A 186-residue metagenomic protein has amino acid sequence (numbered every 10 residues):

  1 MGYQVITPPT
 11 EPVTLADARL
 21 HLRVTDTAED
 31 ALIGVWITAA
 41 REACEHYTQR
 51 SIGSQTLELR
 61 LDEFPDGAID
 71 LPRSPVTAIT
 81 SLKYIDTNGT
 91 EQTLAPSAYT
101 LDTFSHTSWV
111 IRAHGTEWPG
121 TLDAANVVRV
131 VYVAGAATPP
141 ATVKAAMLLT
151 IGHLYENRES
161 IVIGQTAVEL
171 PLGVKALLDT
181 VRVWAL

Functional and structural regions predicted by a protein language model:
M1-L186: Divalent metal-cofactor coordination and adjacent catalytic microenvironments
